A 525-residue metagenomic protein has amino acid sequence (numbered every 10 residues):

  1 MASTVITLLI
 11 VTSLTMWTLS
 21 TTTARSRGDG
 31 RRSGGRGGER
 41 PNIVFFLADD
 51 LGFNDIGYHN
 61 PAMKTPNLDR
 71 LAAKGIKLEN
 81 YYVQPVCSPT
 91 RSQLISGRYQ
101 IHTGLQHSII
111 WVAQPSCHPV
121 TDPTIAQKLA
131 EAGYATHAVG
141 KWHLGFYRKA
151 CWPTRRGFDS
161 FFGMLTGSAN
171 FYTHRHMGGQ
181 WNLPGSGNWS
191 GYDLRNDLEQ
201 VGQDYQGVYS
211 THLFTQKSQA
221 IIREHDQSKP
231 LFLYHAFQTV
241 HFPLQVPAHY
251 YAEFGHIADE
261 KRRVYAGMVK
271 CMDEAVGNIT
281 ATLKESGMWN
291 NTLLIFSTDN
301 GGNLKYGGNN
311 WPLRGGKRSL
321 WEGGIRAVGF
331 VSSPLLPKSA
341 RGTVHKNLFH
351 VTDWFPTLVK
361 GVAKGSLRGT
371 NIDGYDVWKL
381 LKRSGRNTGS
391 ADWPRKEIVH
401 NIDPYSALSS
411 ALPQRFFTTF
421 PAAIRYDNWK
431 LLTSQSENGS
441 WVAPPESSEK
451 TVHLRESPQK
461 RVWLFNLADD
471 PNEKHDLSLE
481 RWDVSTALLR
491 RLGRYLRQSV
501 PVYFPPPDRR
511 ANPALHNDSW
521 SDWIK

Functional and structural regions predicted by a protein language model:
A2-W463, P471-P506, P513-K525: Formylglycine-dependent sulfatase
